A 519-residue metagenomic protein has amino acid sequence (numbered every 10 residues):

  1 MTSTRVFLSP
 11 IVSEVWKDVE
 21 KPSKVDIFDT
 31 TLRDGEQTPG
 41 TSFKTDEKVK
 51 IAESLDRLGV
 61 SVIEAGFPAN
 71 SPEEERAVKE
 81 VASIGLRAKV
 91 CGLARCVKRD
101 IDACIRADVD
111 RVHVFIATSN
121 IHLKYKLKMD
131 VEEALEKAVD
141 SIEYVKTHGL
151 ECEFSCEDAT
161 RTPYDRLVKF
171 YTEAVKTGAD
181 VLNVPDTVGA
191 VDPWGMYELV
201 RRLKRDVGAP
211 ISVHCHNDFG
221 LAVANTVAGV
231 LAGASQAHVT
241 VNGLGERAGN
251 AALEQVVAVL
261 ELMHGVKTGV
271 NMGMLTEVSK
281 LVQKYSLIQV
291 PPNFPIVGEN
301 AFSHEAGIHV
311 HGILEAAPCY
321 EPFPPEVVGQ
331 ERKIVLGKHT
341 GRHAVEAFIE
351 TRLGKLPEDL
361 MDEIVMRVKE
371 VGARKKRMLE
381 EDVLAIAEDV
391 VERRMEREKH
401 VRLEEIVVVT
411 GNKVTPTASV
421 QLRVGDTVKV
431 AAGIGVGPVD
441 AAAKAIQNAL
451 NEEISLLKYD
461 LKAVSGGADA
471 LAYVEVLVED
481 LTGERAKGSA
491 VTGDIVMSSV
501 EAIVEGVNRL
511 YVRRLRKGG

Functional and structural regions predicted by a protein language model:
T2-K98, K333-L336, E346: N-terminal capping/small domains of soluble enzymes
T2-T31, G265-V430, A468-Y473: A mid-to-C-terminal "edge-of-domain" accessory segment
I27, Q37-V62, V78-I84, K98-A209 (+1 more regions): Alpha/beta enzyme core
R33, P68-N70, L93-V97, A117-S119 (+4 more regions): Active-site beta-loop-alpha junctions enriched in small/polar residues
L123, D186, H238-E246, A258-V270 (+4 more regions): Short beta-alpha connecting loops at secondary-structure transitions that line or flank enzyme active sites
V191, E198-L314: Catalytic alpha/beta core domains of metabolic enzymes, predominantly
V409-P416, R423-T427, A432-K487, G493-D494 (+1 more regions): A conserved regulatory-domain signal marking ACT and ACT-like small-molecule sensing domains and adjacent regulatory
E484-K487, V491-G519: Mixed-charge, glycine-accented linear interaction segment located at domain edges/termini
